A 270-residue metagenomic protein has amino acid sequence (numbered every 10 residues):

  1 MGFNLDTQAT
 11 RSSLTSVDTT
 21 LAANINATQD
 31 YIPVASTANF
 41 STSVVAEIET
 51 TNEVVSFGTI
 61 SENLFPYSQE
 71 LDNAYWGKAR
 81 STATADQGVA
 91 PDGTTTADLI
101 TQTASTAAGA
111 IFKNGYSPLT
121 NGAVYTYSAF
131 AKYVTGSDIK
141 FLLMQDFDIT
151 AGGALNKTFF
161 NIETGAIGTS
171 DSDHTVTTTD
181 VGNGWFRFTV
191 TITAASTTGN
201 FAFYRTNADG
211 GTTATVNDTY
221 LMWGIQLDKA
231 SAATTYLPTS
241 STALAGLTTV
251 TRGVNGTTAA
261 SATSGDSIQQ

Functional and structural regions predicted by a protein language model:
M1-E62, A85-Q87, P91, L247-A259 (+2 more regions): Autoprocessing Asn-cyclization modules and mimics
G58-D72, T193-S196, T206-G246, A260-T263: Extracellular polysaccharide-targeting segments
I60, N114-Y127, T178-N183, T215-T219: Extracellular/lumenal carbohydrate-interaction signature centered on repeated Trp-anchored short motifs
I60-D92: Predominantly extracellular/luminal regions of secreted and cell-surface proteins, especially disulfide-bonded
S68-L71, I111-F147, A151, F186-S196 (+1 more regions): Extra-cytoplasmic beta-strand recognition segments
D86-A110: Short carbohydrate-recognition loop motifs
T101-T120, T206: Secreted extracellular polysaccharide-interacting domains
G152-T197: Extracellular carbohydrate recognition and processing domains and analogous Trp-centered ligand-binding platforms
